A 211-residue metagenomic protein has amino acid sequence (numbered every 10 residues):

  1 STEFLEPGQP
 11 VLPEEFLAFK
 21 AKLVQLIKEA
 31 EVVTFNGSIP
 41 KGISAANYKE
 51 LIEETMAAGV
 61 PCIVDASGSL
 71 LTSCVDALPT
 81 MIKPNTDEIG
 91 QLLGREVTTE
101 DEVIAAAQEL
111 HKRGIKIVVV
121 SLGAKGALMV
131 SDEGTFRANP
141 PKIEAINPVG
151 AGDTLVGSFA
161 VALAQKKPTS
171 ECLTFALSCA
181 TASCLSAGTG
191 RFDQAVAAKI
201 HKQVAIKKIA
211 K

Functional and structural regions predicted by a protein language model:
S1-E31, A198-K211: Conserved N-terminal subdomain of the carbohydrate kinase-like
E3-P7, N36, D65, S121: Short beta-strand segments
P13-E14, Q91-V97, A145-V149: Short, charged, surface-exposed secondary-structure boundary motifs
E31-V32, I117: Structural motif
V32-V103: Conserved beta-alpha-beta core of the PfkB/ribokinase-like small-molecule kinase fold
E53-A57, T72, E100-K211: Conserved phosphate-binding/catalytic region of the ribokinase-like
